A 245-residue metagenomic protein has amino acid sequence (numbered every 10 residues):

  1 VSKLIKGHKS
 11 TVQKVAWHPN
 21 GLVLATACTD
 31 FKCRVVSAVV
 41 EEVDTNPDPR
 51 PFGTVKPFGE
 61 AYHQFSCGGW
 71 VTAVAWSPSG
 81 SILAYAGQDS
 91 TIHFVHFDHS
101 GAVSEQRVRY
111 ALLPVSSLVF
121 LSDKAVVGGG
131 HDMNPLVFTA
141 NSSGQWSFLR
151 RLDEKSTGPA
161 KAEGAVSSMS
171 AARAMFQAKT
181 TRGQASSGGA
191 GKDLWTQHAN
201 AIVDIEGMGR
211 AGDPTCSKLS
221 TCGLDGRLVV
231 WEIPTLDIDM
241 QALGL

Functional and structural regions predicted by a protein language model:
V1-K9, K32-Q64, G68, Q88-E105 (+3 more regions): Per-blade loop-tip surfaces of WD-repeat and WD-like beta-propellers in eukaryotic adaptors/scaffolds
G7-H8, C67-G68, A111, L152-K155 (+2 more regions): Conserved GH/AH loop at the N-terminal boundary of individual WD40 repeats
S10-W17, Y62-W76, L112-F120, A199-R210: Canonical WD40 repeat/beta-propeller blade segments in eukaryotic WD-repeat proteins
G21, G80, D123-K124, A211-C216: Conserved loop/turn motif of beta-propeller repeat scaffolds
A27-D30, A86-D89, G129-H131, C222-D225: Conserved strand-to-loop turn within each blade of WD40 beta-propeller repeats
E206-Q241: Blade-level signature of beta-propeller repeat domains, shared across WD40, Kelch, NHL, RCC1 and BNR/Asp-box propellers
